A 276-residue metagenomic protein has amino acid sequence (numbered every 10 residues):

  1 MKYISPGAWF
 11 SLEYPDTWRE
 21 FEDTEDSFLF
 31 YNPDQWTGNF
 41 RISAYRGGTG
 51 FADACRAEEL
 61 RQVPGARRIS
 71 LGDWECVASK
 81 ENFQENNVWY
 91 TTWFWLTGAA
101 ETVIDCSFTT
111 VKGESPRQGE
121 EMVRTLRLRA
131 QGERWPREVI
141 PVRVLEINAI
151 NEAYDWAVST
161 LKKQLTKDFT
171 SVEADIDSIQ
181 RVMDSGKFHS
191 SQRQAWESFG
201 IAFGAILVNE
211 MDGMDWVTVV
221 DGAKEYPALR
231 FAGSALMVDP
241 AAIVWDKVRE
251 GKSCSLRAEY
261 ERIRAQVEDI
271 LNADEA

Functional and structural regions predicted by a protein language model:
K2-C55: Secretory pathway targeting signatures of secreted, lumenal, and periplasmic proteins
D16-D23, L60-G72, G213-W216: Short secondary-structure junctions
W18, I104-R137: Surface-exposed amphipathic alpha-helical segments
C55-V103, S107-K112: Signature of long, low-cysteine stretches enriched in small and polar/charged residues
V111-E114, K167, K187, S191-A195 (+2 more regions): Conserved aromatic-histidine-acidic binding/catalytic patches
P136-Q194: N-terminal low-complexity, intrinsically disordered segments
Q194-K247: Amphipathic protein-protein interaction modules
A228-A276: A recognition module on extended beta-rich or small alphabeta surfaces enriched in W/G with H and D/E
